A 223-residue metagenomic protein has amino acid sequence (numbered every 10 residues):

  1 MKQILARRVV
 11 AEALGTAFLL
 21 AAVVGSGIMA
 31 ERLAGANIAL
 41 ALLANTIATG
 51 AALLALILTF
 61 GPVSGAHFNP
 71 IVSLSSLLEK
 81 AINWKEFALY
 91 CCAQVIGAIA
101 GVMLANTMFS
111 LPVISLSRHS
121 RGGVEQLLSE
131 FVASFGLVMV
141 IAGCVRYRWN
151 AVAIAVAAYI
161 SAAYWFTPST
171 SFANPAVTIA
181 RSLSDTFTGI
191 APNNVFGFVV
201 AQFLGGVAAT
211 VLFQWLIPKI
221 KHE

Functional and structural regions predicted by a protein language model:
M1-E223: Membrane-interface helix-loop junctions and terminal tails of multi-pass membrane proteins
